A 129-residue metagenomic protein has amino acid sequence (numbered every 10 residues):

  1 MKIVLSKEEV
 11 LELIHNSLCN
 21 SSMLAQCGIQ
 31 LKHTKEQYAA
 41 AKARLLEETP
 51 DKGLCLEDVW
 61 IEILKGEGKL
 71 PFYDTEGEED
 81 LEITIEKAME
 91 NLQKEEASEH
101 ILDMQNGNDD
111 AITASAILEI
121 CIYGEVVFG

Functional and structural regions predicted by a protein language model:
M1-G68: Long, contiguous N-terminal structural blocks used for assembly/anchoring
K7-L11, Y38, L56-E57, L81 (+3 more regions): Short amphipathic alpha-helical segments that mediate assembly, nucleic-acid/protein binding, or membrane association
L18, M23-I29, K87-E95, H100 (+1 more regions): Motif-centric detector for short Cys/His coordination patterns
T49-K52, Q93-A97, D110, Y123: Exposed regions on extracellular, virion, or secretory-pathway luminal proteins
G66, F72-D103: Acidic, low-complexity, intrinsically disordered interaction modules
P71-F72, F128: A structural signal for short, well-ordered beta-strand segments and their strand-loop junctions that often border
D103-F128: Acidic, proline/glycine-rich low-complexity IDRs
